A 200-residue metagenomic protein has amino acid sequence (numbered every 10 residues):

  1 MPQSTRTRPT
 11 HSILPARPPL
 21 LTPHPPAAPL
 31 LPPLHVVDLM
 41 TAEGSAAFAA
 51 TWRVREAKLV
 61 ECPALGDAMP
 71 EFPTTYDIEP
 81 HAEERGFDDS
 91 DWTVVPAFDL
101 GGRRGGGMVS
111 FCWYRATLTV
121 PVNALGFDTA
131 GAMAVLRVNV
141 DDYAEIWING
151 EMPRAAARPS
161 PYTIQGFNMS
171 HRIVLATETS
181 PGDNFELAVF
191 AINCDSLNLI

Functional and structural regions predicted by a protein language model:
P2, R8-A132, T163: Extended carbohydrate-recognition surfaces in non-catalytic/accessory domains of CAZymes and lectin-like proteins
D77, G101-G102, S110, A116 (+4 more regions): Glycine-centered flexibility motif
W92, L118, N123-G150, L187-A191: Aromatic-lined ligand-binding clefts that engage carbohydrates, nucleic acids, or primary amines
G107-V109, T129, N139, G166-N168 (+1 more regions): Surface-exposed coil/turn segments at beta-strand junctions on protein surfaces, enriched
E145-I200: Beta-strand-rich ligand-recognition modules
